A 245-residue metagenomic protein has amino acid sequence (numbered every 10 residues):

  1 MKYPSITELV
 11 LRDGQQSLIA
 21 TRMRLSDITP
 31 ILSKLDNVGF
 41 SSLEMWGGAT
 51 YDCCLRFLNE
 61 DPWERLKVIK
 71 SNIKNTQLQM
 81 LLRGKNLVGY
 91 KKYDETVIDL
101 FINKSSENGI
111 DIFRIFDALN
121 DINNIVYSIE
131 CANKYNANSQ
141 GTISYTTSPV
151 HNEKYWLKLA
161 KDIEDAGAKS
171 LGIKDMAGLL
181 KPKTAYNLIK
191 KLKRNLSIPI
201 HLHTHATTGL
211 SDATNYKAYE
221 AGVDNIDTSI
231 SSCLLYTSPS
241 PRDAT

Functional and structural regions predicted by a protein language model:
M1-A20, N75-Y90, Y135-T147: N-terminal small/glycine-rich loop or linker at the start of catalytic domains across soluble metabolic enzymes
I6-L9, L43-M45, T76-L82, F113-R114 (+4 more regions): Hydrophobic faces of well-ordered beta-strands that scaffold small-molecule active sites in alpha/beta enzyme cores
R12, Q16, G48-T50, L81-K85 (+5 more regions): Active-site beta-loop-alpha junctions enriched in small/polar residues
T50-Y127, S144-L157: Active-site beta->alpha loop and helix N-cap motifs at the rims of alpha/beta catalytic domains
S106, I110-R114, A118-L196: Hydrophobic, small-residue-rich alpha-helical packing segments that form membrane-like cores
K158, L210-A221: Catalytic cores of alpha/beta
D224-L235: Glycine-rich phosphate-binding active-site loops on the catalytic face of alpha/beta enzymes
Y236-T245: Single conserved hydrophobic/aromatic residue that forms the stacking wall/gate of nucleotide- or nucleobase-binding
